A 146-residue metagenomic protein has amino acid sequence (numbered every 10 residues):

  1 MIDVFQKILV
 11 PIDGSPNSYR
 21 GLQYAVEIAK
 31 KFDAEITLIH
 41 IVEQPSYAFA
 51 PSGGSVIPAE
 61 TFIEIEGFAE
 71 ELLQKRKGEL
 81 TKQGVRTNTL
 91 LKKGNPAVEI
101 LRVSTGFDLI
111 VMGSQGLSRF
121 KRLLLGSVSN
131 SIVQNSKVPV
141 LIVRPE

Functional and structural regions predicted by a protein language model:
M1-D3, G78-I110: Structural beta-alpha unit
I2-S55, Q83, V103: Small/aliphatic-rich secondary-structure junction motif
A34-E35, V85, L109, V138: Short glycine/serine/threonine/alanine-rich loop segments
T37, N88, L141: Conserved beta-strand positions in the Rossmann-like core of class I SAM-dependent methyltransferases
S46, A97-E99, K121: Generic structural signal for helix capping and beta-alpha/helix-loop junctions
V56-E71: A short acidic, glycine-rich active-site loop that binds or catalyzes chemistry on phosphate/adenosine moieties
R102-E146: Gly/Ser-rich helix-loop-strand patches that form or flank binding pockets for ribonucleotide-derived cofactors
